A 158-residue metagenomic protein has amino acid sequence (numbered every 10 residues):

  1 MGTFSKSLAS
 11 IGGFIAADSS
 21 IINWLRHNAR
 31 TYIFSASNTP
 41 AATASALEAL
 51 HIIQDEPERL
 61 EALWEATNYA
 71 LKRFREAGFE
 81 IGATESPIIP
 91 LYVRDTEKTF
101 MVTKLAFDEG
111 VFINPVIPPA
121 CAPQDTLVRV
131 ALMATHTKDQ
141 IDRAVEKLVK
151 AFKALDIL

Functional and structural regions predicted by a protein language model:
M1, L8-P57: Conserved core segment of the aminotransferase class I/II
G2-S5, A16, Y92, A131-M133: Short beta-strand segments
I15, S19, A36-A44, P57-W64 (+4 more regions): Electropositive phosphate-/nucleotide-binding environments in soluble metabolic enzymes
W24-H27, E48, E58-Y69, R73 (+3 more regions): A non-catalytic, amphipathic alpha-helix used as a structural packing/dimerization or gating element in enzyme scaffolds
L60-A70, R75-G110, A120, Q124-D125 (+1 more regions): Conserved PLP-binding catalytic core of the aspartate aminotransferase-like
D108-E109, A120-L158: PLP-dependent enzyme catalytic core of the Aspartate aminotransferase-like
V116-I117: Cytosolic Rossmann-like ligand/nucleotide-binding regulatory domains
